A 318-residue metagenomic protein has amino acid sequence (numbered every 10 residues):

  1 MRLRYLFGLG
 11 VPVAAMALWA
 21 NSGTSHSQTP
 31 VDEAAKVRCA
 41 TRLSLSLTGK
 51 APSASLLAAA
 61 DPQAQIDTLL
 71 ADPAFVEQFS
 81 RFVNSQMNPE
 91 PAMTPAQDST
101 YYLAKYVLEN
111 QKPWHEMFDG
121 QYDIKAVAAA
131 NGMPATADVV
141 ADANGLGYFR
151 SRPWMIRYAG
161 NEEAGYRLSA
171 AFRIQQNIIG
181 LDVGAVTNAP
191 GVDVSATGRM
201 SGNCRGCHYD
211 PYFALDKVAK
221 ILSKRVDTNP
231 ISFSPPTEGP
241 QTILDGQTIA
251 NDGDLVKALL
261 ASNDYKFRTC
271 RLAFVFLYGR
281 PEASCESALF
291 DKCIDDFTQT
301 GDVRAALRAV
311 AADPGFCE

Functional and structural regions predicted by a protein language model:
M1-V11: Bacterial N-terminal signal peptides that target proteins for export
A17-T29: Boundary at the C-terminal end of the N-terminal hydrophobic targeting segment
H26-D32, M155-R167, G206, P211 (+2 more regions): Electron-transfer interface patches adjacent to heme c in soluble/periplasmic c-type cytochromes and di-/multiheme
Q28-L69: N-terminal mature-domain "stem" immediately C-terminal to a signal peptide or N-terminal signal-anchor/transmembrane
R38, L43, A74-M87, D264 (+1 more regions): Long, charged, low-complexity terminal extensions
L43-S44, G49, V83, A273 (+1 more regions): Residue-level detector of buried hydrophobic side-chain packing in well-ordered secondary-structure elements
Q65-A214, D291-Q299, A311-A312: Extended surface/linker regions that mediate inter-domain or inter-protein docking in multi-component redox
A309-E318: Short, amphipathic C-terminal "tail helix"
